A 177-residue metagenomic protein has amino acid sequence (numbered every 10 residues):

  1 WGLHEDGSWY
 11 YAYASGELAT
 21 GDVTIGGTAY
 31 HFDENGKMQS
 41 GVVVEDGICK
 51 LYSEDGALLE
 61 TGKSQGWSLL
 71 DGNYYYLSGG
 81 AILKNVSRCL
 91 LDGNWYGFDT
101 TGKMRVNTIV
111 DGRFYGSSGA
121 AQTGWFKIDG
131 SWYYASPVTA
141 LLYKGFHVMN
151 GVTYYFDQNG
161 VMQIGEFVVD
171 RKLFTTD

Functional and structural regions predicted by a protein language model:
W1-D177: Extracellular adhesion/carbohydrate-binding repeat motifs centered on closely spaced tryptophans
